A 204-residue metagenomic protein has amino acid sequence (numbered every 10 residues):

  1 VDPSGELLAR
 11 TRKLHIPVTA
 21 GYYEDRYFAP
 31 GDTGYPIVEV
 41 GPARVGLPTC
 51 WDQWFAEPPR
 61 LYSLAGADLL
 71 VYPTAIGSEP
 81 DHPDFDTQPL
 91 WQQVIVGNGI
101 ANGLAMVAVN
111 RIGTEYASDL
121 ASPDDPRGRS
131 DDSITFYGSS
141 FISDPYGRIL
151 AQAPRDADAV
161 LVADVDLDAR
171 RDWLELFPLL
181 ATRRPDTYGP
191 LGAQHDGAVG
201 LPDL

Functional and structural regions predicted by a protein language model:
D2, R12-H15, E39-P42, T49-W51 (+1 more regions): Short, structured patches in soluble enzyme cores that scaffold and shape functional sites
L7-L8, I149: Hydrophobic "anchor" residues
R10, Y35-I37, I142, V160-V162: Conserved hydrophobic/aromatic beta-strand scaffold that supports enzyme active sites
R10-T11, A153: Short hydrophobic alpha-helix segments
K13-Y27, A157-L176: A short, polar/charged loop-to-alpha-helix boundary motif
T33-Q53, E57-A65, R111, A169-L204: Cysteine/selenocysteine-centered motifs that mediate thiol-based redox chemistry or coordinate metal-sulfur cofactors
R44, C50-V160: CN hydrolase (nitrilase-like) catalytic-core segments centered on the catalytic cysteine and neighboring Lys/Glu
